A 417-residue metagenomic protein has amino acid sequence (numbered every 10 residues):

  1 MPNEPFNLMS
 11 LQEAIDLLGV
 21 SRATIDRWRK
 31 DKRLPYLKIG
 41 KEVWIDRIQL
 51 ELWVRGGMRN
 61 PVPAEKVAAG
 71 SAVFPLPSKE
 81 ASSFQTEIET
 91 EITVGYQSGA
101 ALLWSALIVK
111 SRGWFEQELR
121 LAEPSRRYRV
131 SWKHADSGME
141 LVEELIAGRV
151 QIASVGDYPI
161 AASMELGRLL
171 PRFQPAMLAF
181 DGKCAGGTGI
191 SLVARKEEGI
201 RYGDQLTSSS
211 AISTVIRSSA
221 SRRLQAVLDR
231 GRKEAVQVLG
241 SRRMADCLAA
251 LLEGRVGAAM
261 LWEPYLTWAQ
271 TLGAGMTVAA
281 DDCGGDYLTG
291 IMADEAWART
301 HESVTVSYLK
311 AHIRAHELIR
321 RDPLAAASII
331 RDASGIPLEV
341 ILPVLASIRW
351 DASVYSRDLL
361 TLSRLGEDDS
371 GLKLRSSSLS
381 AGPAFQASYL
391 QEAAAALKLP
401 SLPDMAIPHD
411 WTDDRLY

Functional and structural regions predicted by a protein language model:
M1-V142, I146-A147, S356-Y417: N-terminal hydrophobic or amphipathic helices and topogenic motifs
E91-E118, S191-A258, E263-W268, L360-S363: Bilobed "Venus flytrap"/periplasmic-binding protein-like clamshell domains and structurally analogous long
D136-A153, L166, S241-M260: Short helices/loops that flank or line small-molecule/ion binding pockets
I152-I200, A249, T412, L416: Acidic, polar ligand-binding/catalytic clefts
S154-L170, R255-G275, L360-G371: A ligand-binding cleft/hinge motif common to bilobed small-molecule-binding domains
P159, R243-A333: Pocket-lining segment of extracytoplasmic ligand-binding domains
Q174-A194, Q270-A298, L309-H312, P383-A393 (+1 more regions): Periplasmic-binding protein-like
E302-A381: Secondary-structure end/capping motifs
